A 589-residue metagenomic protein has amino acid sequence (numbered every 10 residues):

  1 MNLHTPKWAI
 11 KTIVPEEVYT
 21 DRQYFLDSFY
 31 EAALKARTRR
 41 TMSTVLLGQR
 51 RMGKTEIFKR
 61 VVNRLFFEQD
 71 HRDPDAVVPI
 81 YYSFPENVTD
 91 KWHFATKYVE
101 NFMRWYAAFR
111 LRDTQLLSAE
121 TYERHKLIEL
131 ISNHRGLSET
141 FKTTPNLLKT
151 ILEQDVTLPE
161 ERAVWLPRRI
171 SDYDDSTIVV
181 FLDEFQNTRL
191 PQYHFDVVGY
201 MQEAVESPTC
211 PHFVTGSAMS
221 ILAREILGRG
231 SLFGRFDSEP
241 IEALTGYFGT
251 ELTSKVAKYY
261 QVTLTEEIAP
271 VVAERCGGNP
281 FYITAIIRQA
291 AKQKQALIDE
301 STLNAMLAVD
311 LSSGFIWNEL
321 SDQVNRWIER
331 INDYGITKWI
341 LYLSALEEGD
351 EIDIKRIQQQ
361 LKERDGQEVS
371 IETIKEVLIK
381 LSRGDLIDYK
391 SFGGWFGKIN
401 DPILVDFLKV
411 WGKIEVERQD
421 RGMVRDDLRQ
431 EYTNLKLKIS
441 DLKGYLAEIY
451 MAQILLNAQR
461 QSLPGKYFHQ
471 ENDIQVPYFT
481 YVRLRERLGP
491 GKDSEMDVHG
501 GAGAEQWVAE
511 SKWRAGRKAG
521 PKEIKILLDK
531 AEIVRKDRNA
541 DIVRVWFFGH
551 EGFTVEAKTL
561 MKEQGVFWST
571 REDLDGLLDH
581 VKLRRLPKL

Functional and structural regions predicted by a protein language model:
M1-R72: Walker A/P-loop-proximal flanking segment of P-loop NTPase domains
M42-S43, G48-L182, T188, H194 (+1 more regions): P-loop NTPase nucleotide-binding core
D172-L182, N187-Y193, Y200-R229, I241: Sensor-1/coupling segment of RecA-like P-loop NTPase cores
R224-E274: Helix-loop-helix "sensor" segment of P-loop NTPases
T284-I371: Winged-helix-like regulatory helical subdomains adjacent to P-loop NTPase cores
E319-L320, P402-L435: Short, amphipathic alpha-helical interaction segments positioned at domain boundaries
R364-D385: Short amphipathic alpha-helical interaction segments
G491-D493, G501-W507, S511-D573, L577-L578: Catalytic cores of nucleic-acid endonucleases
